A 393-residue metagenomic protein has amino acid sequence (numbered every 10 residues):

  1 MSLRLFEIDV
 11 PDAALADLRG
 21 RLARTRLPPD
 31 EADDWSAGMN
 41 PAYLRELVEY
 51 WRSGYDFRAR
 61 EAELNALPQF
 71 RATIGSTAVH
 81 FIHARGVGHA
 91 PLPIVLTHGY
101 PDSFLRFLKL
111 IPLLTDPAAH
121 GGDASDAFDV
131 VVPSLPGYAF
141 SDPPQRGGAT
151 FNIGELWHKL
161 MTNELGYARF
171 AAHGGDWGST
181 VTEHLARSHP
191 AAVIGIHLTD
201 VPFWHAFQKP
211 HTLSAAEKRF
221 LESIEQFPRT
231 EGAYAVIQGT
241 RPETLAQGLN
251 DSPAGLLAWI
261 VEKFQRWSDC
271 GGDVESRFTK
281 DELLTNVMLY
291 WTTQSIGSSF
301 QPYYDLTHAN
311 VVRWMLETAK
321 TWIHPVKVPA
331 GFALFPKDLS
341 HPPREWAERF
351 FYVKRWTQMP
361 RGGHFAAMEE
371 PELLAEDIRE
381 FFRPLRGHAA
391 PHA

Functional and structural regions predicted by a protein language model:
M1-E7, P11-A16, R21-L22, R26 (+1 more regions): Alpha/beta-hydrolase
A14-G86, A90, E282, W291-Q294 (+1 more regions): Non-catalytic accessory segments flanking enzyme active sites
F57-A59, H120-G122, V131, L135-G148 (+2 more regions): Glycine-rich "HGGG/HGxG" loop immediately N-terminal to the catalytic nucleophile of the alpha/beta-hydrolase
P91-G99: Short beta-strand element of the alpha/beta-hydrolase
Y100-P112: The serine-hydrolase catalytic nucleophile loop
D102, Q238-A393: C-terminal subdomain of alpha/beta-hydrolase-fold enzymes, centered on the catalytic histidine and its supporting
L113-H120, A127, E164-R219: Conserved hydrolase catalytic core segment
G147-E164: Alpha/beta-hydrolase active-site loop
